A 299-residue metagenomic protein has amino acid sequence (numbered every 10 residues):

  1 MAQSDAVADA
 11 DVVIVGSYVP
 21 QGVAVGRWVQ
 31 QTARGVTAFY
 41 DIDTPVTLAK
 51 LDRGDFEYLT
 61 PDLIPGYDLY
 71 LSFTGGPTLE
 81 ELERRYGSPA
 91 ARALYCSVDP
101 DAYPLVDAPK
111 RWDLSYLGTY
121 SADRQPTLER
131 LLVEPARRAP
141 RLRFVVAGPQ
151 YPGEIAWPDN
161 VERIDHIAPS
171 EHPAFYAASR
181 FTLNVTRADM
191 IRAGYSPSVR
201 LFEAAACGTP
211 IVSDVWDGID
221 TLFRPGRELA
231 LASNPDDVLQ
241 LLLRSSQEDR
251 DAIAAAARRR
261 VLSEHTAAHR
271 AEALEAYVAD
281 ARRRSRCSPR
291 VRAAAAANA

Functional and structural regions predicted by a protein language model:
M1-L82, Y86, A102: Extended catalytic core of nucleotide-activated donor transferases of GT-like folds
G16, P20-V25, I64, Y95-V98 (+7 more regions): Residues lining hydrophobic/aromatic ligand-binding pockets adjacent to catalytic sites
G35-V36, L69, A90, R143 (+1 more regions): Proline-centered loop/turn at the N-terminus of a beta-strand
D41, T47, P89, W157-R286 (+1 more regions): Catalytic binding pocket for nucleotide-activated donors in carbohydrate/polymer assembly enzymes
I42-T44, T74-E80, D99, A147-E154 (+1 more regions): Short, polar loop motifs at secondary-structure junctions
F73, L117-T119, A147, G226-L229: Short hydrophobic "strand-cap" motifs at the C-terminus of beta-strands
E81, S97-F181, I191: Conserved catalytic-core segment of nucleotide-activated headgroup transferases in glycan assembly
L94, L117, A232: Hydrophobic residues at beta-strand termini and immediately following loops that shape nucleotide-binding pockets
